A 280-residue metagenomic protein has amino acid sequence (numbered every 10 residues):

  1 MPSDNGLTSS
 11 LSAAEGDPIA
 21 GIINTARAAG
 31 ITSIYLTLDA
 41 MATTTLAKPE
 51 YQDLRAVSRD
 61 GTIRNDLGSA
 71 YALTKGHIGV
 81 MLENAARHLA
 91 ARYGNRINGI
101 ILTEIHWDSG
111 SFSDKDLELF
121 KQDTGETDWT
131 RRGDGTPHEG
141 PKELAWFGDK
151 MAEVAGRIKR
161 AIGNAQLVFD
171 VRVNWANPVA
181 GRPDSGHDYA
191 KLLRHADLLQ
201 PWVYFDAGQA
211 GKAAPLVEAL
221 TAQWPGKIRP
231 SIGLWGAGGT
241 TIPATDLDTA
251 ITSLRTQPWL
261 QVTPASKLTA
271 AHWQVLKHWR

Functional and structural regions predicted by a protein language model:
M1-D17, A42-T45, D108-S109, R172-S185 (+3 more regions): Acidic-and-aromatic substrate-binding clefts and catalytic sites of carbohydrate-active enzymes
M1-G16, T45-L73, F112-A145: Aromatic- and acidic-residue-enriched carbohydrate-binding clefts of CAZyme catalytic domains
G16-N24, S33-R92: Active-site-adjacent "subsite" loops/lids of carbohydrate-active enzymes
I19-N24, A86-A90, G148-K159, Y189 (+3 more regions): Generic structural signal for well-ordered alpha-helices, preferentially at hydrophobic/aromatic core positions
T25-R27, G68-W107, R157, Y189-L192 (+1 more regions): An active-site-proximal structural segment forming one wall of the substrate-binding cleft that immediately precedes
S33-D39, I97-S109, G133-S185, P225-G238: Aromatic-lined carbohydrate-recognition surfaces of secreted/lumenal glycan-active proteins
A190-K191, H195-R280: Substrate-binding cleft of secreted/luminal carbohydrate-active enzymes
